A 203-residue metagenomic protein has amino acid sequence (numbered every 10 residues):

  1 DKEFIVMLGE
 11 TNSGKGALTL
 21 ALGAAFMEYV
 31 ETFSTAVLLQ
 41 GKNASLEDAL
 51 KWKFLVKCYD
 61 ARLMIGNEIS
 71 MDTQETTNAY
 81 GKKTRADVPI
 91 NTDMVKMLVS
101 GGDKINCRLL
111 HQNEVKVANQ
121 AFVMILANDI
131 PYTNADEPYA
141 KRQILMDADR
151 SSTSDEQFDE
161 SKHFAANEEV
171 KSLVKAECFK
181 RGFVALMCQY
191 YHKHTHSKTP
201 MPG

Functional and structural regions predicted by a protein language model:
D1-F54, C58-R62, I144-M146, V184-C188 (+1 more regions): P-loop NTPase catalytic core of nucleic-acid-dependent motor ATPases
G9, G66-I69, M94: Walker B catalytic acidic pair
G14-G16, N67, V88, I130-D136: SF2 helicase motor core recognition
M27, T73-V115: Conserved catalytic/switch belt of AAA+ P-loop NTPases
F54-D60, C107-L126: AAA+/SF3 P-loop NTPase mechanochemical coupling elements
S70-D72, N128-Y132, D149-S154: Conserved nucleotide-binding/hydrolysis micro-motifs of P-loop NTPases
V95-G101, M124, L145, R150: Signature of the SF2 helicase/ATPase Hel1-core->accessory helical subdomain module
V117-A121, A135-G203: Phosphate-sensing "switch" segment of ASCE/P-loop ATPases
